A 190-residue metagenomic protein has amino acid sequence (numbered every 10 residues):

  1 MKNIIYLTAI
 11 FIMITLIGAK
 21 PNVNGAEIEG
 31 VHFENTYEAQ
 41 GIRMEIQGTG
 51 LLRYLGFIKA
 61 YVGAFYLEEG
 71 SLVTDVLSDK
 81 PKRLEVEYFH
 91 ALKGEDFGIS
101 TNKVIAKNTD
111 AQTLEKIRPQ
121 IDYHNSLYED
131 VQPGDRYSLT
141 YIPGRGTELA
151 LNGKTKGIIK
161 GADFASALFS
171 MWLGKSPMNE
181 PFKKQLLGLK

Functional and structural regions predicted by a protein language model:
M1-T8: Bacterial N-terminal signal peptides that target proteins for export
N3, A19-P21: Intrinsic disorder/low-complexity signature
T8-G18: Bacterial N-terminal signal peptides
P21-K190: Terminal leader/tail segments of proteins
